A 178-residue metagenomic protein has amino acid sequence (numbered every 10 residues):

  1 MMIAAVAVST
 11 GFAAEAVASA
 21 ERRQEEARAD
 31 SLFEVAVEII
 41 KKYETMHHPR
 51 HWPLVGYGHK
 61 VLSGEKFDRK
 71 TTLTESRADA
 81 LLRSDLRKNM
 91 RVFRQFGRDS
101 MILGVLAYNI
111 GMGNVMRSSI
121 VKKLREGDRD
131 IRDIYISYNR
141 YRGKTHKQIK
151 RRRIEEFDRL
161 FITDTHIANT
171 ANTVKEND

Functional and structural regions predicted by a protein language model:
M1-A5, S9-M46, H59-L62, K66-V92 (+1 more regions): Long, amphipathic alpha-helical surface segments
F33-V37, F96-V105: Alpha-helical scaffolds flanking conserved acidic
M46-H48, D99: Short, surface-exposed loop and linker segments with low hydrophobicity and enrichment for Pro/Ser/Thr
R50-W52, V105, K150: N-terminal hydrophobic or amphipathic segments with adjacent small-residue motifs that include Sec signal peptides
H51-H59: Early exported N-terminus immediately downstream of N-terminal targeting peptides
